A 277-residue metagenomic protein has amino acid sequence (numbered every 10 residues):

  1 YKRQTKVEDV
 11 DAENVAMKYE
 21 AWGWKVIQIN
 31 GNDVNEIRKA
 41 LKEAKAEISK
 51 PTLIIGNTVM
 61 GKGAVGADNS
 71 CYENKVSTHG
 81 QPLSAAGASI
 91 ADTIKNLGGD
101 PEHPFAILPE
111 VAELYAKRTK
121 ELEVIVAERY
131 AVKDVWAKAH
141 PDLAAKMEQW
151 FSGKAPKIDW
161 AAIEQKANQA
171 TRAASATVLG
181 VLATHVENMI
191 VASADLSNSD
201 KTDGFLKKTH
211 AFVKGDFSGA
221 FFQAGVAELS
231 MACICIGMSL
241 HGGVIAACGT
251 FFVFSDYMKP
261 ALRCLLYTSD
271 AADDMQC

Functional and structural regions predicted by a protein language model:
K2-A112, D270: Glycine-rich ThDP/TPP pyrophosphate-binding loop and its adjacent helix/strand module within ThDP-dependent enzymes
A112-E113, R118-A272: Thiamine diphosphate
